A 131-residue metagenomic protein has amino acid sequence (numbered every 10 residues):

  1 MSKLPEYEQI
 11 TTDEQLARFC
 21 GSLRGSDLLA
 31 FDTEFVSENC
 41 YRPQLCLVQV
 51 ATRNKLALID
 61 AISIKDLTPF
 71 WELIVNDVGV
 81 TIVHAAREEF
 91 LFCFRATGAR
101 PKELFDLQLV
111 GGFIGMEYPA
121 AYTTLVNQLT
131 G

Functional and structural regions predicted by a protein language model:
L4-F31, V36-G131: Conserved DEDDh/DEDDy metal-dependent 3′-5′ exonuclease domain
